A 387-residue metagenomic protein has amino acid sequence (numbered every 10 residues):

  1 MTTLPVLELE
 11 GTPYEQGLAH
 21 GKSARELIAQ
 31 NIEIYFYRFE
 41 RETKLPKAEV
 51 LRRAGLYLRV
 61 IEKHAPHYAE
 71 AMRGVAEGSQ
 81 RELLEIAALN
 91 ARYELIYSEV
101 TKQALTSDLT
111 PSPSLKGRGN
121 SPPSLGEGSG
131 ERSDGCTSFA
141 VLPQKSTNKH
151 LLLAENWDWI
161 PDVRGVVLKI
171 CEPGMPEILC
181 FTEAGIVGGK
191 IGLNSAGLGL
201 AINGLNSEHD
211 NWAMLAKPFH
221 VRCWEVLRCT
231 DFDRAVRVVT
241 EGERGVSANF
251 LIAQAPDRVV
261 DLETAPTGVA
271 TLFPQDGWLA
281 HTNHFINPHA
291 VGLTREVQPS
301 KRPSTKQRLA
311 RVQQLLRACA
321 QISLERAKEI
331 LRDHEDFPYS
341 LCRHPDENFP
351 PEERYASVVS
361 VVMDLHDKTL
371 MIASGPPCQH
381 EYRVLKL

Functional and structural regions predicted by a protein language model:
M1-Q103, S133-D134, R228-V269, F273-L387: C-terminus-biased signal that marks the final domain/tail of proteins
R92-L105, S133-V221, V358, L370-I372 (+1 more regions): Internal mixed beta-strand/loop scaffold within catalytic domains of large alpha/beta enzymes
S112-S114: Long, intrinsically disordered low-complexity tandem-repeat segments
K116-R118, G126-S129: Glycine-biased, low-complexity coil/linker segments
R222-L227: Short, well-ordered beta-strand elements within core beta-sheets of diverse protein domains
